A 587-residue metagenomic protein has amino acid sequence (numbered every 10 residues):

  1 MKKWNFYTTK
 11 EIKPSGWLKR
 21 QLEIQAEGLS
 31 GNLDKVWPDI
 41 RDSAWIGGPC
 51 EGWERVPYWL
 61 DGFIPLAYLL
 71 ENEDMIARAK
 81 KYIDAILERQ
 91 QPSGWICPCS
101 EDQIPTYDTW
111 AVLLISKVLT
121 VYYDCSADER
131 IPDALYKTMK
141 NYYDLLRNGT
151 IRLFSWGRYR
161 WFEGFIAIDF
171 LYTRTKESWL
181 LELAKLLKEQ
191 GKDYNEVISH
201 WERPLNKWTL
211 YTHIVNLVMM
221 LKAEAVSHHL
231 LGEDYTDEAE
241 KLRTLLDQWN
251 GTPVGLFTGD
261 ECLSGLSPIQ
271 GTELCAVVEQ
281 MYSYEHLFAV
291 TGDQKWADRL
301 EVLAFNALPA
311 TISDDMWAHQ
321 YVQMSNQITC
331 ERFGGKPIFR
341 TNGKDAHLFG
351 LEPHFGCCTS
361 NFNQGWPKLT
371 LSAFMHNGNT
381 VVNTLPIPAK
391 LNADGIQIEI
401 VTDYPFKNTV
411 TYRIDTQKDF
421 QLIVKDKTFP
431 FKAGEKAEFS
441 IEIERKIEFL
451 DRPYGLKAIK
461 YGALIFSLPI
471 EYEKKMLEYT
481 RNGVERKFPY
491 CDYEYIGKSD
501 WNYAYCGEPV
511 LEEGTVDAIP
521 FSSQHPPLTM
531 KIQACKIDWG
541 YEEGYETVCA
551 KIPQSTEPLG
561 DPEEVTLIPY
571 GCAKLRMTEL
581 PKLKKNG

Functional and structural regions predicted by a protein language model:
M1-R55, E73-I96, E129: Low-complexity, Ser/Thr/Pro/Gly-enriched N-terminal "stalk/linker" regions
K3, I40-V56, C97-I115, R147-W161 (+6 more regions): Solvent-exposed loop and edge beta-strand segments that line ligand/cofactor-binding and catalytic clefts
K10, G16-L18, L60-E73, L114-D128 (+7 more regions): Well-ordered alpha-helical scaffold segments within catalytic/enzyme domains
W45-P49, L66-V197: Extended ligand-binding groove/face enriched in aromatic
Y235-K336: Non-catalytic carbohydrate-binding regions of carbohydrate-active enzymes
A239, D298-N306, T311-P405, E442-G587: C-terminal beta-rich recognition modules with glycine/proline-rich loops and embedded aromatic residues
T409, R413-T428: Beta-strand-rich binding/interaction modules
K427-E438, E442-D451: A surface-exposed beta-strand-loop module
